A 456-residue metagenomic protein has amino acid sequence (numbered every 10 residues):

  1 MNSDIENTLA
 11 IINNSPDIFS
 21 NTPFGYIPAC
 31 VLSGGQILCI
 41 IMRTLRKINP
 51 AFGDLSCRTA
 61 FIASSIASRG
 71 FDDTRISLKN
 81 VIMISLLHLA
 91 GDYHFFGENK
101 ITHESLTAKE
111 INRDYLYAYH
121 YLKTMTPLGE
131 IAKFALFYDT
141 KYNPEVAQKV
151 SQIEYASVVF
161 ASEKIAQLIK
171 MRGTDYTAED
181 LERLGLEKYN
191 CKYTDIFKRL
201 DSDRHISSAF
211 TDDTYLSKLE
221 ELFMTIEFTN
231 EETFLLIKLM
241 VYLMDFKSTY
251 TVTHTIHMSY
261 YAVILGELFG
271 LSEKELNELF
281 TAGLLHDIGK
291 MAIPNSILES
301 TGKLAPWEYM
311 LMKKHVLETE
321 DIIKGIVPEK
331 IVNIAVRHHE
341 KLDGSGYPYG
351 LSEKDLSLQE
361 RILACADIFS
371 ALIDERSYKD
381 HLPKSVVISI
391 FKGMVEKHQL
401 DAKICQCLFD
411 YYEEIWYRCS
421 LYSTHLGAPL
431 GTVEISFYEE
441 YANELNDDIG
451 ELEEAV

Functional and structural regions predicted by a protein language model:
D4-V456: Histidine- and acidic-residue-rich, metal-dependent catalytic cores
